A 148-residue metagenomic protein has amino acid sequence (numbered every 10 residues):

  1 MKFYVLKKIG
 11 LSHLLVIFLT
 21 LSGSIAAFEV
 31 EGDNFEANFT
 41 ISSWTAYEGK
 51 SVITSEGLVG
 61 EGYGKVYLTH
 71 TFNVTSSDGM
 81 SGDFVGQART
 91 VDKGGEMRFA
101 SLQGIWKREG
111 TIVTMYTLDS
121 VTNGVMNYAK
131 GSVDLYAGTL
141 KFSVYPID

Functional and structural regions predicted by a protein language model:
M1-K7: N-terminal secretory signal peptides that target proteins for export/translocation
G10-S22: Bacterial N-terminal signal peptides
I25-D148: Beta-strand-enriched cores of mature, soluble protein domains
